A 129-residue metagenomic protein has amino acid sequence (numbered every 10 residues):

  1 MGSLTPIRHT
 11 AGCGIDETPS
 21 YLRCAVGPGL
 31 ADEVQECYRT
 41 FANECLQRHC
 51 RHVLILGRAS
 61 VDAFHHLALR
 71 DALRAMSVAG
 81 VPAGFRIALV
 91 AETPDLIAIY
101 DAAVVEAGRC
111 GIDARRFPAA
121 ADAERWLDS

Functional and structural regions predicted by a protein language model:
G2-S129: Amphipathic, Lys/Arg-enriched alpha-helical "gate/interface" segment within cytosolic domains that mediates
